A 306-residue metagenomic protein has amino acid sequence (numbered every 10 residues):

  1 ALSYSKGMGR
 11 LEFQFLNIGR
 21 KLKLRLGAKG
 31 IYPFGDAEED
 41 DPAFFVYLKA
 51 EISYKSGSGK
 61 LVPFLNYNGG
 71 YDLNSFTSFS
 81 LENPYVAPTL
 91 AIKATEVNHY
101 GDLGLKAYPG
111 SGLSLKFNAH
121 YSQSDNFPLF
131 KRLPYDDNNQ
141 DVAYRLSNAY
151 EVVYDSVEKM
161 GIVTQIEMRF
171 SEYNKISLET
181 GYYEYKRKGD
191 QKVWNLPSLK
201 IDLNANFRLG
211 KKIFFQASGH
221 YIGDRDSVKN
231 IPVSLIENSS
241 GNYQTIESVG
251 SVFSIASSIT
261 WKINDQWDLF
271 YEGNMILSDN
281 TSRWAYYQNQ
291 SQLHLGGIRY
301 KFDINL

Functional and structural regions predicted by a protein language model:
A1-R20: Outer-membrane beta-barrel transmembrane domain signature of Gram-negative proteins, especially the mid-to-C-terminal
K21-K23, G27-L306: Exposed, low-structure sequence patches enriched in small/polar residues
